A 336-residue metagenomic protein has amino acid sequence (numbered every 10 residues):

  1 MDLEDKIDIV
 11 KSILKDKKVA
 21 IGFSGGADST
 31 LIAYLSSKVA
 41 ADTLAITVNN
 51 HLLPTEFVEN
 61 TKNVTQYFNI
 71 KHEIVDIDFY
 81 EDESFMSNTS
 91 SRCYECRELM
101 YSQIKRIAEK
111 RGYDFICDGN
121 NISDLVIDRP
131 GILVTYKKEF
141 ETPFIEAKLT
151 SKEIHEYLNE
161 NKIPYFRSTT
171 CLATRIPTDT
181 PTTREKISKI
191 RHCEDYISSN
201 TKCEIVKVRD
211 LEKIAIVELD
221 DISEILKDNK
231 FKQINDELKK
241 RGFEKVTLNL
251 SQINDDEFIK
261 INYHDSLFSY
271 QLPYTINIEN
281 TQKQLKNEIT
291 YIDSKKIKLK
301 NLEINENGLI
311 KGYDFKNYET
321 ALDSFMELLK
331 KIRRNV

Functional and structural regions predicted by a protein language model:
M1-L133, E139-P143, A147-E156, E160 (+3 more regions): ATP-dependent adenylation/nucleotidyltransferase module used to activate substrates
K18-A20, E204, K213-I214: Residues that mark the start of a beta-strand
H155-S198, C203-V206: Mid-to-C-terminal catalytic subdomains of enzymes that bind/position adenosyl phosphate moieties or nucleic-acid
I197-E204, L238-E244, I289-D293: Short secondary-structure junctions
D210-D221, I310: Short, aliphatic-rich beta-strand segments
I222-E244, F325-L329: Short, non-transmembrane amphipathic alpha-helical segments
N254-K298: Short Lys/Arg-enriched alpha/beta "domain-start" segment
L302-V336: Generic C-terminus detector
